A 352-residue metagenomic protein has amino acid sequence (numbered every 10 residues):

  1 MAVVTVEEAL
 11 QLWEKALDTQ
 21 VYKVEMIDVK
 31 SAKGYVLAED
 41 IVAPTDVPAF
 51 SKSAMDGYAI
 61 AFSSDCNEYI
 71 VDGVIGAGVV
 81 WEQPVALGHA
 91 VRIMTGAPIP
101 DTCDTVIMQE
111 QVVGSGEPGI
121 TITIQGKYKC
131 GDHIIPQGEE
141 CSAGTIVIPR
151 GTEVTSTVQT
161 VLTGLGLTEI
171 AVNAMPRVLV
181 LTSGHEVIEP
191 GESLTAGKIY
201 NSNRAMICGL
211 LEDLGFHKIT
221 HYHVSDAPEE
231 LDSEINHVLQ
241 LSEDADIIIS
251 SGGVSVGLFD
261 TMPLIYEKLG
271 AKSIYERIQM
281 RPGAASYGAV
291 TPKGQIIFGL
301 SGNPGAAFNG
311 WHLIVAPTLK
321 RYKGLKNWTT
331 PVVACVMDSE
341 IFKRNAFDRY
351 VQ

Functional and structural regions predicted by a protein language model:
A2-E7, T168-L300, P304-G310: Helix-rich terminal scaffold detector
A2-Y69, V154: Intrinsically disordered, low-complexity, positively charged segments
V3, E7-L10, Q20, E25-K30 (+3 more regions): Flexible glycine/proline-rich
Q11-Y22, A38, V42, E139 (+9 more regions): Generic secondary-structure signature for well-ordered alpha-helical cores
A32-D46, V80-R92, S142, G288-G294: Short, hydrophobic/aliphatic alpha-helical segments
I41-D46, G131-I134, T163-E169, E234 (+3 more regions): Glycine-rich, charged/polar anion/phosphate-binding loops that engage phosphate groups from diverse ligands
P48-F50, I135-Q137, R277, K343-R344: Short Gly/Pro-enriched turn/cap motifs at secondary-structure boundaries
A59-S225, N236-H237: Short, glycine/charged-enriched hinge/interface segments at domain edges or termini
